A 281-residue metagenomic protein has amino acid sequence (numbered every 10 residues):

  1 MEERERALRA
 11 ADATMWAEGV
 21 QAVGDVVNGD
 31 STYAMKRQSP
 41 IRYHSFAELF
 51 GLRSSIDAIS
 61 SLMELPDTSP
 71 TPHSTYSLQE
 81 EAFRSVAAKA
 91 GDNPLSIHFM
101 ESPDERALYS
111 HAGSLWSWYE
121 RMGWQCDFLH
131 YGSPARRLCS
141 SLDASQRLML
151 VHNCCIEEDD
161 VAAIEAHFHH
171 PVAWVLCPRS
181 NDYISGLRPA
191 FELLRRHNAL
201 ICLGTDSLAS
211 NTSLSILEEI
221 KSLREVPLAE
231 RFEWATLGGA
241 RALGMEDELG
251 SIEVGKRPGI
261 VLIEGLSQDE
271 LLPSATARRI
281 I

Functional and structural regions predicted by a protein language model:
M1-Q38, S60-L65: Alpha-helical scaffold segments that flank or form the walls of functional sites
V20-V23, F50-L52, S69-S77: Flexible, glycine/proline-enriched loop segments at strand-loop-helix junctions that form or flank small-ligand binding
R42-S55, S96: Acidic, His- and aromatic-enriched active-site or binding-groove loops in soluble protein domains that engage sugars
F46-L52, P70, R231, L243-E246: A structural signal for the main folded, soluble domain(s) of proteins
E64-C202, S207-S210: Active-site core of metal-dependent hydrolases
S141-D143, C177-P178, L187-G265: His/Asp/Glu-enriched, well-ordered alpha-helical/loop segment that forms or immediately abuts the divalent-metal
I252-V254, S267-I281: C-terminal accessory subdomain/extension
